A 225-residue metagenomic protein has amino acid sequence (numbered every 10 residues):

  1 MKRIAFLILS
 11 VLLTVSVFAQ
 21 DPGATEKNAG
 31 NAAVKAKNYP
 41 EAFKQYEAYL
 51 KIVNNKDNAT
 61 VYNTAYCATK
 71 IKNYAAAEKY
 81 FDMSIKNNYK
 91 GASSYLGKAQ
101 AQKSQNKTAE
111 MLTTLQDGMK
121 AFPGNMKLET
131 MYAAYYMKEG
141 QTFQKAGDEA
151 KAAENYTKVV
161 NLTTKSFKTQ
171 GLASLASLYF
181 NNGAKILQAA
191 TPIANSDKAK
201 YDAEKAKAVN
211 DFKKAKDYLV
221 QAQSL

Functional and structural regions predicted by a protein language model:
K2, F6-I8, V17-Y62, K70-I71 (+1 more regions): N-terminal leader/linker segments that initiate helical-solenoid repeat arrays
N28, A59-Y66, S94-G97, M131 (+4 more regions): Canonical tetratricopeptide repeat
K35-A36, C67-I71, S104-Q105, A121 (+5 more regions): Register position in tetratricopeptide repeats
A48-I52, D82-K86, D117-K120, E154-N161 (+2 more regions): Conserved structural position within tetratricopeptide repeats
N54-N55, Y89, P123, T164-S166: Short coil turns that delineate tetratricopeptide repeat
K145, N181-Y218: Short coil/linker segments at helix-helix boundaries
